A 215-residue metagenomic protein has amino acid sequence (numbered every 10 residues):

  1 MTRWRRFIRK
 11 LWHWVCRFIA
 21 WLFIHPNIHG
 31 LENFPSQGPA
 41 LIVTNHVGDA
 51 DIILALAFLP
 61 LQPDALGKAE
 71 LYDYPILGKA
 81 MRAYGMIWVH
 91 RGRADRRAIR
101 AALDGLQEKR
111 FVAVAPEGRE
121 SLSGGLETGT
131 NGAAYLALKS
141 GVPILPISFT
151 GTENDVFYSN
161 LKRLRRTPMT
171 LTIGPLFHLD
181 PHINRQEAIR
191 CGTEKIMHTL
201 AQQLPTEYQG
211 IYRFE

Functional and structural regions predicted by a protein language model:
M1-N27: N-terminal membrane-anchoring alpha-helices
T2-I8, R97-E215: Non-catalytic C-terminal accessory region of glycerolipid acyltransferases and related lyso-lipid remodeling enzymes
H13, W21, F34-R93, A101: Catalytic core of membrane glycerolipid acyltransferases/transacylases, capturing the structured, soluble-facing
I19-W21, M81, G105, L136-A137: A generic structural signal for well-ordered alpha-helical segments
W21-H29, R93, E153-V156: Short gly/ser/thr-rich secondary-structure transition/capping motifs
P26-I28, M86, L171: Generic structural signal for residues in well-ordered beta-strands
E32, H46-V47, L59, A69 (+5 more regions): Short, flexible active-site-adjacent loop segments at beta-strand->alpha-helix junctions, enriched in small/polar
E32-S36, R163-L164: A short beta-turn/loop motif at secondary-structure boundaries
